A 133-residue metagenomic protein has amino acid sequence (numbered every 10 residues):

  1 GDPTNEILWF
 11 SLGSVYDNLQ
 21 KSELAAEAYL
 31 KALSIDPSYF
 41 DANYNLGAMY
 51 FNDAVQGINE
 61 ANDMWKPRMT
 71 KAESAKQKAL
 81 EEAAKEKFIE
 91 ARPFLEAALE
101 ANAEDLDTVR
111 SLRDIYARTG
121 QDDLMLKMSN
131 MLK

Functional and structural regions predicted by a protein language model:
K31-A32, A98, L132: Canonical positions in the second alpha-helix
N52-F94: Short coil/linker segments at helix-helix boundaries
